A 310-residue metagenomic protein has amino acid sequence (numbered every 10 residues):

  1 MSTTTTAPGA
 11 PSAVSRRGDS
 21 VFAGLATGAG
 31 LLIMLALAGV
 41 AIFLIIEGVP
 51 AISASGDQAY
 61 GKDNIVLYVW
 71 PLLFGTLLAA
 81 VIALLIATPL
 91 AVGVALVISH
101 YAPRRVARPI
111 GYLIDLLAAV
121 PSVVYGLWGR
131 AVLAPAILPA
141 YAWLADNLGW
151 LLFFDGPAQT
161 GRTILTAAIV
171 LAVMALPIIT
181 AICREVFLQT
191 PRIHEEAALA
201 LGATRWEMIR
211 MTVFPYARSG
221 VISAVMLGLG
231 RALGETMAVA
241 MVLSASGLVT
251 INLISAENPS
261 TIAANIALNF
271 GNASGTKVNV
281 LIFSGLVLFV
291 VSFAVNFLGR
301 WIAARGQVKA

Functional and structural regions predicted by a protein language model:
M1-A29, G299-A310: Transmembrane alpha-helical segments of polytopic membrane transport and secretion proteins
A7-L25, L44-L85, P103, P157 (+1 more regions): Periplasmic/extracellular loop-to-transmembrane helix junction in inner-membrane transport proteins
S53-L67, Y125-V173, S244, L253-I254: Membrane-interfacial helix termini and adjacent extracytoplasmic/periplasmic loops of multi-pass transporters
W70, F74, L78-I86, L90 (+4 more regions): Hydrophobic alpha-helical transmembrane segments of multipass integral membrane proteins, especially permease/channel
A83-I114, L127, V295, G299-V308: Transmembrane-helix boundary motif in ABC transporter permease subunits
L116, V120, V124, I179-T190 (+2 more regions): Transmembrane alpha-helices
R184-L188, R192, L199, A267-A310: C-terminal transmembrane helix and the adjacent membrane-cytosol boundary/short C-terminal tail of inner/organellar
A232-G275: Glycine-rich helix-loop "coupling/hinge" segments at transmembrane-helix boundaries in multipass transporters
